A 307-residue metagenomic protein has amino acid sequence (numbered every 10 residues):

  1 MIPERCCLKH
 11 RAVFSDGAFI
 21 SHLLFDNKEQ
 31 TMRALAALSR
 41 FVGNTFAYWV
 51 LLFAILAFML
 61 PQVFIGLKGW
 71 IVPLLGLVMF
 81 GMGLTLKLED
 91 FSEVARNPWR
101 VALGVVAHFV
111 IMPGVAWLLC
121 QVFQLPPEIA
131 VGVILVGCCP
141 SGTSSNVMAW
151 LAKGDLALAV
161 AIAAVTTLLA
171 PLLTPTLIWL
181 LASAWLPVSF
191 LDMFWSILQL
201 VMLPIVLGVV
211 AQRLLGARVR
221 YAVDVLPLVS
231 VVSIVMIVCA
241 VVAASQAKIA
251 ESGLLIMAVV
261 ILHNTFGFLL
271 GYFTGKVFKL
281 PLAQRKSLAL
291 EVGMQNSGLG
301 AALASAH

Functional and structural regions predicted by a protein language model:
M1-I2, V13, I20: Short hydrophobic transmembrane-like helices used for membrane targeting/insertion
R5-C6, H10, H22-H307: Alpha-helical transmembrane segments of multi-pass small-molecule/ion transporters
S15-D16, K153: Feature targets compositionally biased, intrinsically disordered low-complexity regions with long contiguous runs
